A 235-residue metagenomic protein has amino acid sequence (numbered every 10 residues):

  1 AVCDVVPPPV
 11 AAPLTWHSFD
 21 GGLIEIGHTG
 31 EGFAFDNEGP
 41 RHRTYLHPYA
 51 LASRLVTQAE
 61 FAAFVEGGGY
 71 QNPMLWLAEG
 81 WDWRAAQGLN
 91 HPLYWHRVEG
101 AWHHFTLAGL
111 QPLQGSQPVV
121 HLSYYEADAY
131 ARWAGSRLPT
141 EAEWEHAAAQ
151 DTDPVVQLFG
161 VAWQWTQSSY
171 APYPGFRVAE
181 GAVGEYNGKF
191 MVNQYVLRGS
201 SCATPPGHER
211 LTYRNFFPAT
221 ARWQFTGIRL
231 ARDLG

Functional and structural regions predicted by a protein language model:
V2-D4, Q58, P73-A101, L113-L158 (+1 more regions): Short, well-ordered surface patches within globular domains
D4-F19, L23-E25, G30-G32: Extracytoplasmic and endomembrane cell-envelope/extracellular-matrix remodeling and assembly machinery
A12-G22, L77-G109, V183, N187-S200: Core domains of carbohydrate- and sulfate-ester-processing enzymes
G22, L158, W163, T226-I228: Change "...and in nucleic-acid phosphodiester-cleaving endonucleases..." to "...and in nucleic-acid processing enzymes
I24, L51-A52, W163-W165, L197: Short hydrophobic-aromatic micro-motifs
I26-N37, Q58-V65, Y70-L77, T166-G181 (+2 more regions): Cytochrome P450 core scaffold surrounding the K-helix E-X-X-R motif and the conserved "meander" helix-loop region
E38-Y49, R54-E66, Y70, R97-D128 (+4 more regions): Disulfide-stabilized, aromatic/cysteine-rich ligand-recognition loop
Q150-S168, A179-N193: An exposed tryptophan-centered "aromatic clamp" motif
